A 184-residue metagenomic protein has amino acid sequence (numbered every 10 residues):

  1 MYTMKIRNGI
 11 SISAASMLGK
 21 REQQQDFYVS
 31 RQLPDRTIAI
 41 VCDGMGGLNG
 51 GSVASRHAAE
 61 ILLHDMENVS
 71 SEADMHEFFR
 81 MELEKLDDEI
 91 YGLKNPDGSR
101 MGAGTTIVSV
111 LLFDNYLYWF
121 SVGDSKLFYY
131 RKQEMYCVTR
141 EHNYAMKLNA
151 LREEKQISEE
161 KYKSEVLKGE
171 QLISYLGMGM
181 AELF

Functional and structural regions predicted by a protein language model:
M1-F184: PP2C/PPM-type serine/threonine phosphatase catalytic domain
